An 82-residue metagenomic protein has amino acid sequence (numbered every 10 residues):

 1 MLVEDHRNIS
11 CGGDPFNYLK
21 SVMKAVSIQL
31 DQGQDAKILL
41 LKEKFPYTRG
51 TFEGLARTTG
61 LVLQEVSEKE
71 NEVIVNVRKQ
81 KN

Functional and structural regions predicted by a protein language model:
M1-Q34: An N-terminal amphipathic alpha-helical segment
S10, K44-P46, K81-N82: Residues that cap or initiate secondary-structure elements
A25, Q29-G60: Amphipathic, hydrophobic secondary-structure cores in small proteins
R57-N82: C-terminal edge-of-domain segments
